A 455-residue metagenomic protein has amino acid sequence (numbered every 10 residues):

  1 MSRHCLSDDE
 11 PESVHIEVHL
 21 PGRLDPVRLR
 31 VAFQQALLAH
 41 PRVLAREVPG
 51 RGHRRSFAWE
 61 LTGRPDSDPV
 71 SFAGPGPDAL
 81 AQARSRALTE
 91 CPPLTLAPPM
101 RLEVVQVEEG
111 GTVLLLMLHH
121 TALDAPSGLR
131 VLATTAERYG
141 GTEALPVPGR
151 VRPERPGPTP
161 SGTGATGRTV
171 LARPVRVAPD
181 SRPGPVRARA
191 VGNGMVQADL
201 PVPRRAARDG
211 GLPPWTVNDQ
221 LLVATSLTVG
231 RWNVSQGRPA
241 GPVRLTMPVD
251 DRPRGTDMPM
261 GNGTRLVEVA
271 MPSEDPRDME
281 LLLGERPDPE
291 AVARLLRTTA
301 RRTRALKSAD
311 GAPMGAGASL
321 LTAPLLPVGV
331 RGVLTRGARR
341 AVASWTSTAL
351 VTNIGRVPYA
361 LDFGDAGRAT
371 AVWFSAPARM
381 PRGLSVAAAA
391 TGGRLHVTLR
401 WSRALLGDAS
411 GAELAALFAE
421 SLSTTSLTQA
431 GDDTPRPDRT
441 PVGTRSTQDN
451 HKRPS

Functional and structural regions predicted by a protein language model:
M1-S161, T216-G241, W345, D362-S455: Non-catalytic N-terminal regions of enzymes
S7-L20, G52-G74, P99-R101, A190-R204 (+2 more regions): Acyl/amide activation-and-transfer machinery of modular secondary-metabolite enzymes
E154-G184, G315-G337: Charged, glycine/proline-rich intrinsically disordered loops and linkers
G162-W215: Flexible, P/S/T/G-rich "lid" or insertion loops adjacent to the active sites of thioester-utilizing
A207-L221, D288, T299: Structured N-terminal alpha/beta-domain signature that marks small ligand/cofactor-binding or signaling modules
Q220-V269: Acidic, glycine-rich loop-and-beta core segments that form the ion-binding/anion-interacting portion of active sites
G255, P358-D362: Short acidic/glycine-rich loop or secondary-structure boundary segments that cap or lie
N262-V357: Helical lid/core segments from catalytic subdomains that handle acyl or acyl-like groups
